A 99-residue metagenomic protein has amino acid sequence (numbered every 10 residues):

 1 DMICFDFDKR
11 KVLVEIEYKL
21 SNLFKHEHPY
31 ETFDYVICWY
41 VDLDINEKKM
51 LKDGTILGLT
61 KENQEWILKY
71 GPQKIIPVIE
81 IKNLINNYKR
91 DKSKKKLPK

Functional and structural regions predicted by a protein language model:
I3-L13, P29-E31: Active-site beta-strand-loop-beta-strand hairpin of nuclease catalytic cores that positions key catalytic residues
V12-L13, T32-C38, I75-I76: Hydrophobic beta-strand segments of well-ordered beta-sheets in folded domains
E15-K25: Short beta-strand-loop-alpha-helix junction that forms the active-site gateway of nucleic-acid-processing nucleases
F24-Y35, W39-K48, T55: Feature captures the catalytic cores and cofactor-binding loops of soluble hydro-lyases/lyases that act on carboxylate
D44-K99: Domain-level recognition of nuclease-like catalytic cores that cleave nucleotide substrates
